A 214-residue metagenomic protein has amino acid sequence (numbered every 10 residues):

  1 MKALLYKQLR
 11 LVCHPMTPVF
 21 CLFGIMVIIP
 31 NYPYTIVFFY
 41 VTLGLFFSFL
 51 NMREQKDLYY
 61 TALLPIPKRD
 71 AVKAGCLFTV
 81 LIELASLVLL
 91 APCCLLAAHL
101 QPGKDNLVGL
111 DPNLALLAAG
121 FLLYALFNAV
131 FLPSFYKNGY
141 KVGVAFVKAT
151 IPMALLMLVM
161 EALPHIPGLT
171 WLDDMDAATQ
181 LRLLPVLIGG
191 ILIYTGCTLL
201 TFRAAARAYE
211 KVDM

Functional and structural regions predicted by a protein language model:
M1-L58, A74-M214: Hydrophobic alpha-helical transmembrane segments of membrane proteins
L63-K68: Short helix-to-coil transition segments within interhelical loops that connect adjacent transmembrane helices
D70-V72: Alpha-helix N-cap/helix-start motif at helix boundaries, enriched for small hydrophobics
